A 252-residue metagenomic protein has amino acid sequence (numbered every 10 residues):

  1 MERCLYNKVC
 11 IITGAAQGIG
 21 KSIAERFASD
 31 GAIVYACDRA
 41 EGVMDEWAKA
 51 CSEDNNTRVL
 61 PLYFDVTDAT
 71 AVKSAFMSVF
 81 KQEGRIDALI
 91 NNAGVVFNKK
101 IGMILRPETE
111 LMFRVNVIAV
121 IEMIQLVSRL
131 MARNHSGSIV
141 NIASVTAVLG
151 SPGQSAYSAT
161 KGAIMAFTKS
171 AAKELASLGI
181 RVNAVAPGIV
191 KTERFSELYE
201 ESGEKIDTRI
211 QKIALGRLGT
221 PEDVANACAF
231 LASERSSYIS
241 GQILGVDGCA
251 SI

Functional and structural regions predicted by a protein language model:
D30-E46: Conserved glycine-rich Rossmann-like NAD(P)H-binding loop of the short-chain dehydrogenase/reductase
K100-I101, E108-F113, R209: Substrate-binding pocket helix/loop in short-chain dehydrogenase/reductase
G102, L149-S155, S177-L178, G216 (+1 more regions): Active-site loop immediately N-terminal to the catalytic Tyr-X3-Lys motif of short-chain dehydrogenase/reductase
I121, S136, R217-V246, S251: C-terminal substrate-recognition "lid" of short-chain dehydrogenase/reductases
I124, T160, T168: Active-site helix of classical SDR
R129, K173-S177, S237: Alpha-helical segment proximal to the catalytic Tyr-Lys
S144: Residue(s) in the substrate-gating loop at a strand-loop-helix junction that position the organic substrate next
